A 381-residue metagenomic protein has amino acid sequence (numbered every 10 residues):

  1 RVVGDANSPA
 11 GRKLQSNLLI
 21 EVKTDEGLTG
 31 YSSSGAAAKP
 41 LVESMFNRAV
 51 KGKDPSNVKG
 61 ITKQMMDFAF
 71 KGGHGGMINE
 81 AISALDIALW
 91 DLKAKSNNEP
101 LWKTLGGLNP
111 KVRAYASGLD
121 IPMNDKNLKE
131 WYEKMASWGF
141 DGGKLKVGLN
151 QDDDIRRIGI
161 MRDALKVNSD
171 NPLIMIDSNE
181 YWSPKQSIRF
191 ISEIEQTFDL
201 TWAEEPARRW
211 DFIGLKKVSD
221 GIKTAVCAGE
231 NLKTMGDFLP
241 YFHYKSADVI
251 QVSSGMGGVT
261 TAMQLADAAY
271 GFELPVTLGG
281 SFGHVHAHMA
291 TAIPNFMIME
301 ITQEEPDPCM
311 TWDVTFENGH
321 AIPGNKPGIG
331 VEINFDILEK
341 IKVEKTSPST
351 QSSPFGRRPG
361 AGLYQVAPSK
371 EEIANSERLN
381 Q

Functional and structural regions predicted by a protein language model:
R1-E26, G30, G35, D307-C309 (+1 more regions): Structured beta-strand/loop patches that form or line metal/cofactor-binding pockets in enzymes
N17, S281-Q381: Flexible C-terminal active-site loop/helix
K23-S96, G362, P368, S376-N380: Metal- or metallocofactor-binding catalytic centers and their adjacent structured scaffolds across diverse enzyme
G27, F46, L85, N98 (+6 more regions): Conserved, mostly hydrophobic/aromatic
P40-E43, S187, L239-Y244, T261-L265 (+2 more regions): Histidine/acidic-residue-rich catalytic or RNA/ligand-binding cores of hydrolases and nuclease-related proteins
N97-D120: N-terminal small/glycine-rich loop or linker at the start of catalytic domains across soluble metabolic enzymes
G118-K129, Q151, I155: Active-site beta->alpha loop and helix N-cap motifs at the rims of alpha/beta catalytic domains
L145-G280: Catalytic core of soluble alpha/beta enzymes
